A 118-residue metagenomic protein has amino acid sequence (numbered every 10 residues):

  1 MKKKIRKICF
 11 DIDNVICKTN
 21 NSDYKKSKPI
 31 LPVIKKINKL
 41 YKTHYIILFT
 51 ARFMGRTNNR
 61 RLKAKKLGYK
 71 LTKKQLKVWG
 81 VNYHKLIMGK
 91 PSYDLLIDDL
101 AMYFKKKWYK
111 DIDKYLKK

Functional and structural regions predicted by a protein language model:
M1-K118: Catalytic phosphate/metal-binding cores of nucleic-acid and nucleotide-processing enzymes, i.e., regions that mediate
